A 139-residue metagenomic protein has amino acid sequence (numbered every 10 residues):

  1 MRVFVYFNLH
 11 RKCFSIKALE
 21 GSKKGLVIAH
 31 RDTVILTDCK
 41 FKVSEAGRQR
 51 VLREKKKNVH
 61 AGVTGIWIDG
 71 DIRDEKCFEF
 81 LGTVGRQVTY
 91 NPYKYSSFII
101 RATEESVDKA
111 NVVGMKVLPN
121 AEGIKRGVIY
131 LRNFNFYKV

Functional and structural regions predicted by a protein language model:
M1, K138-V139: Short intrinsically disordered terminal tails
M1-N8: Structural detector for short beta-strands of small beta-barrel domains
N8-H10, E20: A generic structural motif
C13: Exposed beta-strand and adjacent loop surfaces of beta-rich binding modules that mediate intermolecular recognition
L19-I129: Acidic, low-complexity, intrinsically disordered interaction modules
F134-F136: C-terminal or late-domain output modules
